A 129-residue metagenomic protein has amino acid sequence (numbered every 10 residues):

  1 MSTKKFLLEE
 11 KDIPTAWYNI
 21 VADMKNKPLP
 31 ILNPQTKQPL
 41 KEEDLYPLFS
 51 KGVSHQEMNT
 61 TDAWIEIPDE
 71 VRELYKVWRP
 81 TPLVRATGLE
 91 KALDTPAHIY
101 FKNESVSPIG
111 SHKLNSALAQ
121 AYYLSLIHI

Functional and structural regions predicted by a protein language model:
M1-K5: Extracytoplasmic/secretory-pathway segments with low complexity and glycosylation-like composition
F6-T36, L40-Y123: Positively charged, low-complexity intrinsically disordered leader regions
I127-I129: Conserved small/polar residues in nucleotide/adenosyl-binding loops
